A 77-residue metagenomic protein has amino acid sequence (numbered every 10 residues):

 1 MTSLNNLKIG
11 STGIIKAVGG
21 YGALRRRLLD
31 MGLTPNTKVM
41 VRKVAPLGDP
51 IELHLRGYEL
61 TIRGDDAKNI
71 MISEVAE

Functional and structural regions predicted by a protein language model:
T2-I9: Ubiquitin-like/PB1-type beta-grasp interaction modules and other compact soluble beta-rich domains
A17-Y21: A structural micro-motif recognizing beta-strand termini and the immediately following turn/loop segments
L24-R27: Short alpha-helix capping/helix-loop boundary micro-motifs
G32: Conserved functional loop/turn residues at catalytic and ligand-binding sites
L47-E77: C-terminal structural segments of small proteins and small subunits
